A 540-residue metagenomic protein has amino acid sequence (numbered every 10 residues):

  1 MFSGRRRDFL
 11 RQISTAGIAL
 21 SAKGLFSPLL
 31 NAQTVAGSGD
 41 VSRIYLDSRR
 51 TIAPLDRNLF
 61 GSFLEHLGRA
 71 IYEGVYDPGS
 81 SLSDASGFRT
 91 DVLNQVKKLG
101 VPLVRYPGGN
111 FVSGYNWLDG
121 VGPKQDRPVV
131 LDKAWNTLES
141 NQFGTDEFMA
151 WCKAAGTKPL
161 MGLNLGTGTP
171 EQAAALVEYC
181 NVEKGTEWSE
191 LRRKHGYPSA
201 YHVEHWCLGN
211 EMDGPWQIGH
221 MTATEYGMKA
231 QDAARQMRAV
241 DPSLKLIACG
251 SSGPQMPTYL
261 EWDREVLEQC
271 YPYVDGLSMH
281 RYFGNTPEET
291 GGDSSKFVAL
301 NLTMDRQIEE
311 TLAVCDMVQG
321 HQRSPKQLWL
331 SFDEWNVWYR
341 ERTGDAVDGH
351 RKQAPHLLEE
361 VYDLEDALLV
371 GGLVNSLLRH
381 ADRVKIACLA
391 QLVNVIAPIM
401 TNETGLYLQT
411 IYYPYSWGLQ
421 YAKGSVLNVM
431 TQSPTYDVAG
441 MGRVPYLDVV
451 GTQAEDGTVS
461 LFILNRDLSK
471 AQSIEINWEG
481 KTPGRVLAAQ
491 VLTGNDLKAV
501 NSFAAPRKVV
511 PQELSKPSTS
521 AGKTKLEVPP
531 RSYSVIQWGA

Functional and structural regions predicted by a protein language model:
F2, D8-N31: N-terminal export signals
G24-I52: C-terminal segment of N-terminal export signals and the immediately downstream linker at the start of the mature
R57-L163: Active-site-adjacent substrate/metal-binding segments within catalytic domains of carbohydrate-active enzymes
L67, S331-L447: Aromatic/acidic polysaccharide-binding cleft in carbohydrate-active enzymes
A70-G74, V112-T145, T186-W216, N285-G291 (+1 more regions): Aromatic- and acidic-residue-enriched carbohydrate-binding clefts of CAZyme catalytic domains
V92-V101, F148, T169-H205, A230-V240 (+2 more regions): An active-site-proximal structural segment forming one wall of the substrate-binding cleft that immediately precedes
A223-L373, S433-M441: Noncatalytic carbohydrate-binding groove/subsite architecture in carbohydrate-active enzymes
R466-A540: C-terminal beta-sandwich/jelly-roll accessory domains of carbohydrate-active enzymes
